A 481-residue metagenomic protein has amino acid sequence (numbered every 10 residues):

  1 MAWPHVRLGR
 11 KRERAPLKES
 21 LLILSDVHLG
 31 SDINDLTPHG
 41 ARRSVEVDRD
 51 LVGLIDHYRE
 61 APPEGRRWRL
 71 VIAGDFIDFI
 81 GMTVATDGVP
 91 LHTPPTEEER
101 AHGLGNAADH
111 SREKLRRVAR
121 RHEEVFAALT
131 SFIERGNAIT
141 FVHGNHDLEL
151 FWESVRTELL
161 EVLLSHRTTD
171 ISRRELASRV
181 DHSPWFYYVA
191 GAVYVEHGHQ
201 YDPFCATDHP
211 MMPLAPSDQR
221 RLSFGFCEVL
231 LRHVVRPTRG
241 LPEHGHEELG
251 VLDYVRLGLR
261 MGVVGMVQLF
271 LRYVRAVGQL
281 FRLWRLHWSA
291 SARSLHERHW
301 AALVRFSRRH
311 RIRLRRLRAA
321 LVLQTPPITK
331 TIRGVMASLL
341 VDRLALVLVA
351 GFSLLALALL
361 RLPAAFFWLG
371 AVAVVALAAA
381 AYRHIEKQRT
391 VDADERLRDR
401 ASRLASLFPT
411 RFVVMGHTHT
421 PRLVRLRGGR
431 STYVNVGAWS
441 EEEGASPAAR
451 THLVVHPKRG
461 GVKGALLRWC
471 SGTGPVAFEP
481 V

Functional and structural regions predicted by a protein language model:
A2-V481: Extended recognition/assembly regions associated with phosphoester-bond processing machinery
